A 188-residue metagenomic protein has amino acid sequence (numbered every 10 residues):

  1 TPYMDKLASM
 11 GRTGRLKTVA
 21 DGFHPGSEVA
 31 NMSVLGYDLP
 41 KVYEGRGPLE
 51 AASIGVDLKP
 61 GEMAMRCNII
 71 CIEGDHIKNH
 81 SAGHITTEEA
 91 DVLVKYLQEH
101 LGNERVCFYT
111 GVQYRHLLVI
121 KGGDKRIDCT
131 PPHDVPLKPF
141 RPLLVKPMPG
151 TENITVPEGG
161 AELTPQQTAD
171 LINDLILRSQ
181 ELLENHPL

Functional and structural regions predicted by a protein language model:
T1-R105, Q113: Active-site nucleophile/metal-coordination loop of metallo-enzymes that catalyze phosphate/sulfate and related
L7, P187-L188: Polar low-complexity intrinsically disordered regions
S81-P187: Glycine-rich, mobile lid/loop segments that gate access to catalytic sites or pores
